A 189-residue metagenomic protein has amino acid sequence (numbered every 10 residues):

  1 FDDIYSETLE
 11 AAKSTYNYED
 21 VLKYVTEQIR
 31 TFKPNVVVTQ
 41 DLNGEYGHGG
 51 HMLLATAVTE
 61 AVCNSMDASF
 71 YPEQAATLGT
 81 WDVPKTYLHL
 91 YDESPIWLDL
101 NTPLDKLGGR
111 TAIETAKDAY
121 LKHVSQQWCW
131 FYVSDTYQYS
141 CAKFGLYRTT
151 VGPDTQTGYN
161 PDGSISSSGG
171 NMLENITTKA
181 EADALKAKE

Functional and structural regions predicted by a protein language model:
F1-Y71, E189: Active-site beta-strand->loop->alpha-helix modules in alpha/beta enzyme cores, enriched in Gly/His/Asp(Glu)
N64-E189: The feature marks non-catalytic terminal segments
